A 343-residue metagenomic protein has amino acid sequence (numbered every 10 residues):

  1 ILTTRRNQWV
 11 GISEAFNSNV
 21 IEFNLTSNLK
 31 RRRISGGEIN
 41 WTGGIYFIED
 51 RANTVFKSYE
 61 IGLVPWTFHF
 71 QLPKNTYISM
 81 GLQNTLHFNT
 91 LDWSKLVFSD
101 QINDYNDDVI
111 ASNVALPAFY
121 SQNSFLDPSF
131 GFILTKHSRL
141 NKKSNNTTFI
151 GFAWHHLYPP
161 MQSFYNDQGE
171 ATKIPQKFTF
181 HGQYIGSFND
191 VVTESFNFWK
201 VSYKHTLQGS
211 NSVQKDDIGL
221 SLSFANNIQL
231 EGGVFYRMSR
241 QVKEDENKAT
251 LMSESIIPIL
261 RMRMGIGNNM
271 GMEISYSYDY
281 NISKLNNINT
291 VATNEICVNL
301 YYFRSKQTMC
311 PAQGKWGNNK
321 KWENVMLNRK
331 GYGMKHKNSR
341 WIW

Functional and structural regions predicted by a protein language model:
I1-W343: Subset of outer-membrane beta-barrel
